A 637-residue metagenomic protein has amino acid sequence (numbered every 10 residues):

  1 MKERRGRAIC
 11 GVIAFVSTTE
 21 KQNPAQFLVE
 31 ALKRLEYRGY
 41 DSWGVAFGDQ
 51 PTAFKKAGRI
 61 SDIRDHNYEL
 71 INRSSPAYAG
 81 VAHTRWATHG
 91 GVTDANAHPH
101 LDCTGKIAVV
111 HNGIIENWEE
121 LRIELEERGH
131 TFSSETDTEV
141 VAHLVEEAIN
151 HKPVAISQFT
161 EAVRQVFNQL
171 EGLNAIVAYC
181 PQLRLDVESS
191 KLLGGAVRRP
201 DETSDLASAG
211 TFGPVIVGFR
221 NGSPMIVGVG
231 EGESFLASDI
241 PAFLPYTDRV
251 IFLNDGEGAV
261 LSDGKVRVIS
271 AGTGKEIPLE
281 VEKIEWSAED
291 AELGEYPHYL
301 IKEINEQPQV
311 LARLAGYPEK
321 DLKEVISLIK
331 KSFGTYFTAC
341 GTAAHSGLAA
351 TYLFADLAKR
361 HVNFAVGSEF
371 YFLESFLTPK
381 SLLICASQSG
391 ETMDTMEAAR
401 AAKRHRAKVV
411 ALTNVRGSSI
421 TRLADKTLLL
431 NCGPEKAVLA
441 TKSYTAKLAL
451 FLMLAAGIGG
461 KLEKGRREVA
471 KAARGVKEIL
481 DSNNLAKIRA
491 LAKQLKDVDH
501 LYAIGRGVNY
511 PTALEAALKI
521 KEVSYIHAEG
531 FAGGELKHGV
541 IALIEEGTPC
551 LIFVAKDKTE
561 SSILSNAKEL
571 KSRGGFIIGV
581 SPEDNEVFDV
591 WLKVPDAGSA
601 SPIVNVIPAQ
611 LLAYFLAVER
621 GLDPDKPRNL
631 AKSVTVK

Functional and structural regions predicted by a protein language model:
M1-D186, L192, D205, T211-L293 (+9 more regions): Conserved short alpha-helical segments that host acidic/polar catalytic motifs at enzyme active sites
T18-N23, Y40, E147-V154, A456-G465 (+2 more regions): Short helix-capping/linker segments at secondary-structure and domain boundaries
G80-A95, A312-S327, T351-A386, T392 (+1 more regions): Glycine-rich oxoanion-binding loops at beta->alpha junctions
L173-L183, G213-E233, K496-E522, D557-T559 (+1 more regions): Acidic/histidine-rich
G264-E303, T421, K426-L430, K436-A437 (+2 more regions): Terminal amphipathic helices with adjacent charged low-complexity linkers/tails
E306-Y336, K426-P549, R620-K637: Active-site phosphate/pyrophosphate-binding segments
S327-K477, R506, F553-S599, L612: Glycine-rich phosphate-binding loops that contact phosphosugars or nucleotide phosphates
